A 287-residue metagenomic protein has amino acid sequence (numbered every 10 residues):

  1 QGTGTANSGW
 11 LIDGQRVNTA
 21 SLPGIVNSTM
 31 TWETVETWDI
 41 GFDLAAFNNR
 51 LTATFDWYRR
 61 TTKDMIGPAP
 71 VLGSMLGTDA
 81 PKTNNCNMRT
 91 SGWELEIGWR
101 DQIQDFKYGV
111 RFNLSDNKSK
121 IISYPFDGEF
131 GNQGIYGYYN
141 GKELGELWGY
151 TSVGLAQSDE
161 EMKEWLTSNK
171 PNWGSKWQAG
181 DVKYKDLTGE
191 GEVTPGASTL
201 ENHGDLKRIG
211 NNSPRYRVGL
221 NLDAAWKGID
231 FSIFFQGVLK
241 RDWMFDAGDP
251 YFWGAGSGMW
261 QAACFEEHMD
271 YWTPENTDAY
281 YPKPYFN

Functional and structural regions predicted by a protein language model:
Q1, C86, Q102-G210, P250-G254 (+1 more regions): Conserved small-residue
Q1-G149: Extracellular/periplasmic, surface-exposed regions of secreted and cell-surface proteins
A20-V26, M75-P81, E96, T199-R208 (+3 more regions): Extracytoplasmic loops and strand-loop junctions of Gram-negative outer membrane beta-barrel proteins
L51-A53, Y108-V110, L220, W226-I233: Transmembrane beta-strands of outer-membrane beta-barrel proteins
Y58-K63, L72-S74, G237-R241, G248-F252: Active/binding-pocket-proximal capping segment
I209, L220-N221: Long, compositionally biased low-complexity segments
W226-D246: Glycine-rich phosphate/pyrophosphate-binding loops and their adjacent beta-strand/loop elements at enzyme active sites
